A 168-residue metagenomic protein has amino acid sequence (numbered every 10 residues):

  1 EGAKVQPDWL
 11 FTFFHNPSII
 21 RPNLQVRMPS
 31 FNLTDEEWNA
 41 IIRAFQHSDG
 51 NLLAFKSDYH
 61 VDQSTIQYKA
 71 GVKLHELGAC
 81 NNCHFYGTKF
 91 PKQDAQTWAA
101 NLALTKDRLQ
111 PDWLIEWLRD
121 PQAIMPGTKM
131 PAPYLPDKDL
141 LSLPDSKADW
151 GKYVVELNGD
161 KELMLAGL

Functional and structural regions predicted by a protein language model:
E1-A3, L24, F31-L33, S64-K69 (+5 more regions): Long, ordered, helix-rich scaffold segments
E1-K4, F14-P17, N32-L33, R43-G50 (+5 more regions): Detector for the c-type heme attachment site
P7-F11, H15, W38-I42, P111 (+3 more regions): An amphipathic alpha-helix signature
P7-F11, R21-L24, L53-A54, N82-H84 (+4 more regions): Extended hydrophobic-aromatic, low-complexity segments
L10, M28, I41, F45 (+6 more regions): The canonical Cys-X-X-Cys-His
D35-I41, D139-S142, S146, V155-L168: Soluble extramembrane regions of membrane proteins in the secretory/endomembrane system
E37-S57, L168: Short, structured interface segments
D49-E76: Electrostatic cytochrome c docking/interface patches
